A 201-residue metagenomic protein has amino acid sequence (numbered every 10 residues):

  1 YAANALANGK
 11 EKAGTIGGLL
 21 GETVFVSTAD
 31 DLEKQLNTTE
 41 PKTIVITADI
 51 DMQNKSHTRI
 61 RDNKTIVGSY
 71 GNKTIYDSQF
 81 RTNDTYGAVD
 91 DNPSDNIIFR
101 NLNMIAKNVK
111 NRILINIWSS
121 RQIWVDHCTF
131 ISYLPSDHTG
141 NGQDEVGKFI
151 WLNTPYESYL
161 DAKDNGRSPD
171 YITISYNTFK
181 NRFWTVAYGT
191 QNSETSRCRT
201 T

Functional and structural regions predicted by a protein language model:
Y1-T43: Extracellular "leader-to-stem" segments immediately downstream of a signal peptide or signal-anchor in secreted/lumenal
E33-P41, D49-V67, K73-N101, I105-R121 (+1 more regions): Extracellular beta-strand-rich solenoid/capping regions of secreted or surface-exposed proteins that bind or remodel
K55-H57, T139-G142, D161-S168: Short consensus segments that form the blades of beta-propeller domains, in both extracellular/periplasmic
N63-S69, S94-A106, R121-P135, G147-T185 (+1 more regions): Right-handed parallel beta-helix
D91, I117, G142-D144, G166: Residue-level marker of regulatory loop/turn positions in helix-turn-helix DNA-binding domains and in histidine
